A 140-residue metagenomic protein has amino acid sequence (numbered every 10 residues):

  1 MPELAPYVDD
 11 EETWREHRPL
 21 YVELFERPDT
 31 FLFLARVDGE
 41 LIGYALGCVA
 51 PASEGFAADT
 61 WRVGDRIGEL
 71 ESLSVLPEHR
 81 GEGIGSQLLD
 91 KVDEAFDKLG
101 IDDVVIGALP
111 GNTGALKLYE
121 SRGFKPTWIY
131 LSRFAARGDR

Functional and structural regions predicted by a protein language model:
M1-L20: Conserved GNAT-fold acetyl-CoA-binding loop/helix
E16-L20, E40, Q87, K91 (+1 more regions): Alpha-helical elements of Rossmann-like donor-binding domains used by nucleotide-donor carbohydrate transfer enzymes
P19-L34, A52, E69: A short helix-loop-beta-strand connector motif used in the catalytic cores of GNAT acetyltransferases and, in some
L34, E40-V49, E69, S74: Conserved beta-strand in the GNAT
L46-E69: Conserved acyl-donor/pantetheine-binding loop and adjacent beta-alpha core of acyl/acetyltransferases and related
S72-V75, G81-E94, K117-S121: Conserved acetyl-CoA-binding loop-helix of GNAT-fold acetyltransferases
R80, K91-D97, D102-A115, S132-R137: Conserved beta-strand-loop-alpha-helix junction that forms the acyl-donor binding cleft
Y119-I129: Conserved acetyl-CoA-binding loop of GNAT-fold acetyltransferases
